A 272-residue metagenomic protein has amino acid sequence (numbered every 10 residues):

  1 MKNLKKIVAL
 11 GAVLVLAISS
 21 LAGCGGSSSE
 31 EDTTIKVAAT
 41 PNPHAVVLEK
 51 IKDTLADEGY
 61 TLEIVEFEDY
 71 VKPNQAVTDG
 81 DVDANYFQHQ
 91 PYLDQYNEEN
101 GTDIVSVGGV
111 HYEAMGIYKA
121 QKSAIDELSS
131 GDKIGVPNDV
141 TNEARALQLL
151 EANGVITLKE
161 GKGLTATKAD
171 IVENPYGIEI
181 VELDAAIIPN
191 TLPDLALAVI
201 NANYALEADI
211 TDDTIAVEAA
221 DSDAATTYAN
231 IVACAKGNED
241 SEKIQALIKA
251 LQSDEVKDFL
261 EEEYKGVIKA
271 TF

Functional and structural regions predicted by a protein language model:
M1-T34, F272: Short, low-complexity disordered leader/linker segments with a strong preference for bacterial N-terminal type II
E31-N42, Y60-E66, K133-I134: Short, well-ordered beta-strand elements
I64-Q75, G163-N190: Short helix-initiation/N-cap motifs at beta->coil->alpha
T78-Q88, D132, V155, Y176-E179 (+1 more regions): Alpha-to-beta junction loops
Q95-V107, K122-S123, D194, V199 (+1 more regions): Ligand-binding "clamshell"
V107-I156, K257: A conserved helix-loop-strand patch within extracytoplasmic ligand-binding domains of the periplasmic binding
A114-I125, Y228-S241: A bilobed periplasmic-binding-protein/Venus flytrap-type ligand-binding module shared by bacterial periplasmic
N142-E151, L251-F272: Periplasmic-binding protein-like
